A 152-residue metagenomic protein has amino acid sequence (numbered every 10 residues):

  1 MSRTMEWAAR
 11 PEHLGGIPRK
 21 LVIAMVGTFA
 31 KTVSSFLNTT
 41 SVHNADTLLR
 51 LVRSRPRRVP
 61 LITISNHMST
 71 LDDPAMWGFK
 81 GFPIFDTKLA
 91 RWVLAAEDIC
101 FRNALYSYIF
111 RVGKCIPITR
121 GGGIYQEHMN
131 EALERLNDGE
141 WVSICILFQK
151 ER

Functional and structural regions predicted by a protein language model:
S2-D46, G78, F82, A104-G113: A transmembrane-helix-recognition feature enriched in membrane-embedded lipid enzymes and envelope glyco-/phospholipid
T39-R152: Soluble catalytic domains of membrane acyltransferases
